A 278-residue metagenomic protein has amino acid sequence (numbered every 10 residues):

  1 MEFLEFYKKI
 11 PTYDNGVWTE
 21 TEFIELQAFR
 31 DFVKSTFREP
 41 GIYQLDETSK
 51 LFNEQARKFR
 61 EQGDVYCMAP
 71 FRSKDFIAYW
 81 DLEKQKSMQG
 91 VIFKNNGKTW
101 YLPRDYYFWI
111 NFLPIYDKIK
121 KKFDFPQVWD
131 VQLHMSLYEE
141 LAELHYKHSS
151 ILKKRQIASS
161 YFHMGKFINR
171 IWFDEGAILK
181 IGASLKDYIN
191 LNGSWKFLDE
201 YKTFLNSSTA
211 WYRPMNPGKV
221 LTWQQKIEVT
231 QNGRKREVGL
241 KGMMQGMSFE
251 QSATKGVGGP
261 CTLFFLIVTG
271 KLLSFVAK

Functional and structural regions predicted by a protein language model:
M1-K278: Phosphate/NTP-binding elements of NTP-utilizing enzymes
